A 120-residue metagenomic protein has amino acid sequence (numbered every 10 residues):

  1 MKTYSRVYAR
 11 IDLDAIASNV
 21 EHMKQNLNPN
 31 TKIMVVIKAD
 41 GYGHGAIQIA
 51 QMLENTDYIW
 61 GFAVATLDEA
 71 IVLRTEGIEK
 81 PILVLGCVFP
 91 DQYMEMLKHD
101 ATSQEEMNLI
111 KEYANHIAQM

Functional and structural regions predicted by a protein language model:
K2-I11, A15-S18, N28-M120: Active-site-proximal beta-alpha core segment in soluble small-molecule metabolic enzymes
